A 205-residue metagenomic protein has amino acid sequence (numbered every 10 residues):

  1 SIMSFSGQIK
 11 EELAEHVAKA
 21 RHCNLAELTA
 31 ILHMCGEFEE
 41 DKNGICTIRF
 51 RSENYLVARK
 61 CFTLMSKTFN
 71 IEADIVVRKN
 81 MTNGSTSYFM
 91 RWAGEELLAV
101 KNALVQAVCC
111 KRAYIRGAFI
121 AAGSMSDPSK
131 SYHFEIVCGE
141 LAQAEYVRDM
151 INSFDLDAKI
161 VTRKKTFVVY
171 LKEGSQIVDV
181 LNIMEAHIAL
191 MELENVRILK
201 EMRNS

Functional and structural regions predicted by a protein language model:
I2-T47, R51-K60, M65: N-terminal, positively charged regions that mediate nucleic acid binding
G44, S52, A58-R59, T63-V196: DNA-contacting interfaces and partner/effector-binding or oligomerization modules in DNA-centric proteins
I198-S205: Conserved alpha/beta core segments of nucleic-acid transaction machinery
